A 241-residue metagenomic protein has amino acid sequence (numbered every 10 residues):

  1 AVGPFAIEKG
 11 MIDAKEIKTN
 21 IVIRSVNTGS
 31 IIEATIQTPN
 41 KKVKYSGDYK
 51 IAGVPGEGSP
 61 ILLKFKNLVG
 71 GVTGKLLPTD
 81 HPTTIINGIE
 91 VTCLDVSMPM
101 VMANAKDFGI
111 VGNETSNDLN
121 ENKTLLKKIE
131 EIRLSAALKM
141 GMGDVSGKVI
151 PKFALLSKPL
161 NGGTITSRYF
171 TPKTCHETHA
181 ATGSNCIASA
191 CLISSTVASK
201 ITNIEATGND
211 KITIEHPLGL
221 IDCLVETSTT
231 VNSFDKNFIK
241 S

Functional and structural regions predicted by a protein language model:
A1-S241: Active-site proximal loop and beta-alpha junction motif in alpha/beta enzyme cores
